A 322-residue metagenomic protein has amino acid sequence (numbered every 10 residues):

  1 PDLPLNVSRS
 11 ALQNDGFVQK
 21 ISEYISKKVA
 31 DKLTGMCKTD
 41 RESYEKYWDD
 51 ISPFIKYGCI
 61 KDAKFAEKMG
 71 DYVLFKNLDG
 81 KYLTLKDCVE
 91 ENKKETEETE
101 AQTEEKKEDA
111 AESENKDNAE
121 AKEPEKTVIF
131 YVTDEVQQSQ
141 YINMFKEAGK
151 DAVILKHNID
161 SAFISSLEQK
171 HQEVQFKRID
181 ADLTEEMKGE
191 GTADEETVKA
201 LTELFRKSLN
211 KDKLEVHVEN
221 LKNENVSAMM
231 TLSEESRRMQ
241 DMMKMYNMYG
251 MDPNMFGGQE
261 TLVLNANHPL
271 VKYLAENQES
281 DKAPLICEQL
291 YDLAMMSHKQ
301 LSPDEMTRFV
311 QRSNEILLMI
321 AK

Functional and structural regions predicted by a protein language model:
P1-K322: Conserved GHKL (Bergerat-fold) ATPase module
